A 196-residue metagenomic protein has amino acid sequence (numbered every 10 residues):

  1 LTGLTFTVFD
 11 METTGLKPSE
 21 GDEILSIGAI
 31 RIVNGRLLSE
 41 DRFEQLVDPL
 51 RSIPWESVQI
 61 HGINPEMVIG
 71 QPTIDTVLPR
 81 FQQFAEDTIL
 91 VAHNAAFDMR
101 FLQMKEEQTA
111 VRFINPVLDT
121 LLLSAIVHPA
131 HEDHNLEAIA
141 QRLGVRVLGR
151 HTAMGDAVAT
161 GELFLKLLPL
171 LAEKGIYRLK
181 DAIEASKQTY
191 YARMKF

Functional and structural regions predicted by a protein language model:
L1-Q103, E107-N115, P129, E137-H151 (+1 more regions): Conserved non-catalytic scaffold segment of RNase H-like nuclease domains
T73, L121, G155: Positions that flank functional sites
V77, A125, A159-T160: Short Asp/Glu-rich motifs
V117-H134: Short alpha-helix plus adjacent loop in nuclease-associated cores
T152-L165: Acidic, divalent-metal-coordinating active-site segment for phosphoryl/phosphodiester hydrolysis, typified by short
L165-F196: Acidic two-metal-ion nuclease catalytic site recognized across multiple nuclease folds, prominently DnaQ/RNase D-T
